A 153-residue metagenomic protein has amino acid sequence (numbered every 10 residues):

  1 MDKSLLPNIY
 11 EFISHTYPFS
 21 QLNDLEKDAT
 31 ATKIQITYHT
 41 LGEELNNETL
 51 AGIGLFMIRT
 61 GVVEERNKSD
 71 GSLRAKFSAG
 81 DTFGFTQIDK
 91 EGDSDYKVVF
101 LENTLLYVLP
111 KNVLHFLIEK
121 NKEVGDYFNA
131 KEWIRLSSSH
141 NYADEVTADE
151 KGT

Functional and structural regions predicted by a protein language model:
M1-P7, E11, Y17-L25: A short, N-terminal "cap"/entry segment at the start of jelly-roll beta-barrel domains of the cupin/DSBH fold
S4-L5, Y10, F85, E91-G92 (+2 more regions): Short leucine-rich amphipathic alpha-helices used at interfaces
P18, E43-N103, N129, W133-R135: Cyclic nucleotide-binding regulatory domains
S20-L41: Short proline/glycine- and basic residue-enriched helix-capping loop/turn segments at helix->loop/beta transitions
E26, D93-Y96, N112-G152: A small-molecule sensor/coupling module
T37-H39, F77, L109: Hydrophobic residues at beta-strand termini and immediately following loops that shape nucleotide-binding pockets
N103-L114: A short hydrophobic beta-strand segment most commonly corresponding to one strand of the jelly-roll/cupin
